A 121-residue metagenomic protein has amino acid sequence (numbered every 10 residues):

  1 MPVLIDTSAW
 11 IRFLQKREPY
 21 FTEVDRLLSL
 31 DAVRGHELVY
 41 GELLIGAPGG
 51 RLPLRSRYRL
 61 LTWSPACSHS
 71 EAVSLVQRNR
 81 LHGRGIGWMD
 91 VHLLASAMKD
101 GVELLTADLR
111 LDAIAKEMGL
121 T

Functional and structural regions predicted by a protein language model:
M1-G35, L44-S56, L120-T121: Short, well-structured N-terminal submotif of metal-dependent ribonuclease cores
S8, E18, E37-L38, A66 (+1 more regions): Alpha-helix N-cap/helix-start capping motif
I11, G41, L111-D112: Glycine-rich nucleotide phosphate-binding loop and flanking beta-alpha elements of Rossmann-like dinucleotide-binding
F21, H36, Y40, R51 (+3 more regions): A general structural signal for well-ordered alpha-helical segments in protein cores
L38, S56-Y58, L81: Residue-level signal for pocket-adjacent positions within structured domains
V39, L44, G83-G85: Short glycine/serine/threonine-biased micro-segments
L61-L120: Active-site neighborhoods of divalent-metal-dependent phosphate/nucleic-acid chemistry enzymes
